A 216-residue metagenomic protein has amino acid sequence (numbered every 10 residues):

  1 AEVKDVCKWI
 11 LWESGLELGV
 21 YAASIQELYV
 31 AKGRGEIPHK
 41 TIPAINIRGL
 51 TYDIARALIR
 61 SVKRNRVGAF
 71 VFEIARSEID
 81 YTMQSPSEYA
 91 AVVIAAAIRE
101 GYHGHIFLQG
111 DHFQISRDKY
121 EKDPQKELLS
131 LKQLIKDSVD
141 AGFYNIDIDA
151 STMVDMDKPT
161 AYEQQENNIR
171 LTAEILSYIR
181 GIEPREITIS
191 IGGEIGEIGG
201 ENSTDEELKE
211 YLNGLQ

Functional and structural regions predicted by a protein language model:
A1-L129, Q133-L134, S138, F143: Alpha/beta catalytic barrel-like cores
F70-F72, I146-I148, I191: Hydrophobic residues within beta-strands of alpha/beta enzymes
E78-Y81, Q114-R117, M153-D155, I195-S203: Short, small-residue-enriched loops and turns at beta-alpha junctions that line or gate enzyme active sites
P86-S87, Y120-P124, E201-L215: Distinct, well-ordered alpha-helical segments
S87-G110, E163-I191, N213-L215: Alpha-helix-loop-beta-strand connector modules within alpha/beta enzyme cores
Q125-K132, T152-T172: Membrane-interface helix-loop-helix junctions at boundaries between adjacent transmembrane segments
D149-S151, E183-P184: Intrinsically disordered, low-complexity linker/loop segments enriched in Gly/Pro and charged/polar residues
Q164-R170, I195-L212: Active-site glycine- and acidic-residue-rich loops that bind and position anionic ligands or nucleotide-like cofactors
